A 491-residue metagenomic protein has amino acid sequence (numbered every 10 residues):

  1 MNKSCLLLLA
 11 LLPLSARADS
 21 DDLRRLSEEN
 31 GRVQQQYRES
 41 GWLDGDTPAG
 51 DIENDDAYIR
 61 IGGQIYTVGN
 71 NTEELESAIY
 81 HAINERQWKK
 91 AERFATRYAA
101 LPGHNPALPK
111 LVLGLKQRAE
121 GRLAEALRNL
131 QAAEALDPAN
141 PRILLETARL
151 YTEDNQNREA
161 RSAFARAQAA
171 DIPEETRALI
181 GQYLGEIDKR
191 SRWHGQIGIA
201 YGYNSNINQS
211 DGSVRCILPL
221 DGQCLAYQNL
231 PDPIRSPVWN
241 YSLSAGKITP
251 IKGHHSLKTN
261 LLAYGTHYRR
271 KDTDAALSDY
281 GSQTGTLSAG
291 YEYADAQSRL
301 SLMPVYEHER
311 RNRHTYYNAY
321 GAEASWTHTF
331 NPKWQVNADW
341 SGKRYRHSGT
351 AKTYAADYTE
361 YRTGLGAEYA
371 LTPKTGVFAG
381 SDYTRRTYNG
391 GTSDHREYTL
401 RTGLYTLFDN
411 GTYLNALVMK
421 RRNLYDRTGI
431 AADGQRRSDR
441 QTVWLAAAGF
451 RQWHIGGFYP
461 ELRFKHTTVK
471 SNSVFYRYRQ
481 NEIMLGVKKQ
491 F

Functional and structural regions predicted by a protein language model:
N2-L8: Sec-dependent signal peptide recognition, specifically the positively charged N-region followed immediately by
L9-A18: Hydrophobic h-region of N-terminal signal peptides that target proteins for export in Gram-negative bacteria
D19-G63, I79-E85, K89, R93 (+2 more regions): Gram-negative and organellar
A57, G69-E73: Short, charged, low-complexity loops and linkers
T67, R97-R118: Short, charge-rich amphipathic alpha-helical segments embedded in non-transmembrane helical bundles/solenoids
V68-G69, G103-H104, D137, E174: Inter-repeat boundary and helix-capping residues of tandem alpha-helical solenoids
E73, A107-L108, R142: Start-of-helix register in tetratricopeptide repeats
L75-S77: Eukaryotic N-terminal, low-complexity and coiled-coil-prone scaffolding/targeting segments of large membrane-traffic
